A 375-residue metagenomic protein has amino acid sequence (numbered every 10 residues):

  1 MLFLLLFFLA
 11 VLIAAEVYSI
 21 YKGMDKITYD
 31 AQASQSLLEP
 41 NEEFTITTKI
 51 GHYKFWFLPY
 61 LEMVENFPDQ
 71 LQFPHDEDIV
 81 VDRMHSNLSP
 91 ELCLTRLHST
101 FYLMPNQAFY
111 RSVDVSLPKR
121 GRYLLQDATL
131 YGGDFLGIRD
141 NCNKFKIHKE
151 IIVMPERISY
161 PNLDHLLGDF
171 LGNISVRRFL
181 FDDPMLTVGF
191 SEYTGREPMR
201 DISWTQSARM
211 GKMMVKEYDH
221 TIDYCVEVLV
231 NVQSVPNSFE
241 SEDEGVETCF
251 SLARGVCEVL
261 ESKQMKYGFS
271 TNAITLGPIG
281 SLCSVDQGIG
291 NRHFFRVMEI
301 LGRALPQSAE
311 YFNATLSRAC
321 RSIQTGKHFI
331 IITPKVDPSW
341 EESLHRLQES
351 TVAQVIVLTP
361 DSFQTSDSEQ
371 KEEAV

Functional and structural regions predicted by a protein language model:
M1-K22, K26-I27, T45-T47, Q70 (+2 more regions): Von Willebrand factor type A / integrin I
V11-G277: An amphipathic, basic-hydrophobic helix/alpha-beta surface used to engage anionic, phosphate-rich ligands or surfaces
P59, L186, R200, G290-V297 (+1 more regions): Alpha-helical structural motif
H98-F101, I151, V285-Q287, R296 (+1 more regions): Generic detection of short hydrophobic beta-strand segments and adjacent strand-loop junctions
F179, Y193, E242, D286 (+2 more regions): Generic alpha-helical structural element
Y218-H220, V259-E261, G288-R292, C320-S322: Short, conserved, surface-exposed binding loops centered on an aromatic residue
E240-G245, S284-I289, G302-Q307: Short, contiguous acidic/charged loop-to-helix segments that flank catalytic cores in large enzymes
T271-I300: Short beta-strand-loop
